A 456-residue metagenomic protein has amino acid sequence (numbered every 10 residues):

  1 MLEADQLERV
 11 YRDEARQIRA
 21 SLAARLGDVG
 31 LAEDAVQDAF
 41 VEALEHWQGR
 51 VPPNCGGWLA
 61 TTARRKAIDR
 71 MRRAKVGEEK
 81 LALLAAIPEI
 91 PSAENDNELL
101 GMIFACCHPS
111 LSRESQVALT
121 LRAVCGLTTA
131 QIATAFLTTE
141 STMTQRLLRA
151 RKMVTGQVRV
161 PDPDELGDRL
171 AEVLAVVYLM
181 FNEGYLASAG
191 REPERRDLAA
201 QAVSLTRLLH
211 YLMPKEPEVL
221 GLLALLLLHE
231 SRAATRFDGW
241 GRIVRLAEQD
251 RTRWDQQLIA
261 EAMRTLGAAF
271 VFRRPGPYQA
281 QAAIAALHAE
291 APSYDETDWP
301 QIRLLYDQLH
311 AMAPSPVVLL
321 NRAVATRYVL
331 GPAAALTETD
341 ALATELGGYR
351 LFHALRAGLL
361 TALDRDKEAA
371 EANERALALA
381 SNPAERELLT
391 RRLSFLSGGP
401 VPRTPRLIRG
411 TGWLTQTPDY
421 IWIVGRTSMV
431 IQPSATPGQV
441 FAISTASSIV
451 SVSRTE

Functional and structural regions predicted by a protein language model:
M1-A20, G30, D164-A175: A short, charge-rich alpha-helical start-of-domain segment used by transcription regulators
V10-V29, E42-H46, H108, L186-A189 (+1 more regions): Amphipathic, Lys/Arg- and hydrophobic-enriched alpha-helical face
V29-G49, P53, G57-A60, C125 (+1 more regions): Conserved RNAP core-binding helix
F40-L44, P53-R73, E78-L81, F104 (+1 more regions): Σ70-family region 2.3-2.4 aromatic/basic alpha-helix that recognizes the −10 promoter and nucleates DNA melting
A74, E79-T129, T138-D307: Amphipathic helix-loop-helix modules that constitute alpha-helical solenoid scaffolds
R406, W413, W422, R426-S428 (+2 more regions): Low-acidity, Ser/Thr- and Arg-rich intrinsically disordered low-complexity segments
